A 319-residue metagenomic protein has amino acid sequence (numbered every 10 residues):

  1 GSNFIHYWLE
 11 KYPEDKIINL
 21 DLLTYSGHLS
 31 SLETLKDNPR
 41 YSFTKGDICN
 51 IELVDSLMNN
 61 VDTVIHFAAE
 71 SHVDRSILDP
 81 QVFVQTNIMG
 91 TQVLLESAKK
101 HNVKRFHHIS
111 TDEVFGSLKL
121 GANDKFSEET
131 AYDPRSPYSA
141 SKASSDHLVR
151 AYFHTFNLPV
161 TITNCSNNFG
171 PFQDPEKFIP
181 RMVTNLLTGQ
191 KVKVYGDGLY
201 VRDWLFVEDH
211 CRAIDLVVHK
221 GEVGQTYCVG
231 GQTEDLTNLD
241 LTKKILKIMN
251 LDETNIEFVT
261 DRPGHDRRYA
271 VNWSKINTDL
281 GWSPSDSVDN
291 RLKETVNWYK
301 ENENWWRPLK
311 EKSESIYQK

Functional and structural regions predicted by a protein language model:
G1-N168, E294, Y299-N302, P308 (+2 more regions): N-terminal Rossmann-like NAD(P)+-binding domain of SDR-like oxidoreductases, especially those catalyzing
F4, G27, G46, L186-K319: C-terminal substrate-binding subdomain of Rossmann-fold SDR/epimerase-dehydratase oxidoreductases
W8, L94, Y152, R181-L186 (+1 more regions): A short, amphipathic alpha-helix embedded in the catalytic core of nucleotide-handling enzymes
L29-L32, L118-A122, Q173-E176, D240-L241 (+1 more regions): Short aromatic-enriched loop/helix-cap "lid" or pocket-rim segments at secondary-structure transitions that line
E52-D55, D62, D74, Q81 (+9 more regions): Residues in well-ordered alpha-helical elements
L53, R75, G170-D174, R202 (+2 more regions): Secondary-structure boundary/capping motif
G90, S145, F178, T237-N238 (+1 more regions): Residue-level preference for nonpolar/small residues embedded in alpha-helices
P134-S141, P171, P175-I179, D203-V207: The catalytic Tyr-centered alpha-helix of NAD(P)H-dependent dehydrogenases
